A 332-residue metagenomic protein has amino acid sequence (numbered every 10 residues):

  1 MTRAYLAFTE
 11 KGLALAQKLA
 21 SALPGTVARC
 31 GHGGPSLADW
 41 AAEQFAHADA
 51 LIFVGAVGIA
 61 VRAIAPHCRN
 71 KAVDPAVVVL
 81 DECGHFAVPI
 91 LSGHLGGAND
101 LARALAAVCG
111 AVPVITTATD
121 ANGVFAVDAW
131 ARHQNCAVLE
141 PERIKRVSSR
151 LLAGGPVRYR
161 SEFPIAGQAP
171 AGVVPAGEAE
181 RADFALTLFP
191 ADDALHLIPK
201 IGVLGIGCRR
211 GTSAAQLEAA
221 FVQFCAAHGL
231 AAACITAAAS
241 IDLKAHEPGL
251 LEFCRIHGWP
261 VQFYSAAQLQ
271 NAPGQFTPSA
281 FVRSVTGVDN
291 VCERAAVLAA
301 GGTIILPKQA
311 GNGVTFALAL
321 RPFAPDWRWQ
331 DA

Functional and structural regions predicted by a protein language model:
M1-T26, I305, N312, A319 (+1 more regions): N-terminal basic/disordered segments at the start of proteins
G12-K18, G34-S36, Q44-A46, A50-N99 (+4 more regions): Conserved mixed alpha/beta catalytic, RNA-binding, or beta-rich assembly cores of soluble enzyme, regulatory
L23, C109, I256-H257: Short, structured coil segments at secondary-structure junctions
G25-P35: A short beta-strand-loop structural module common to alpha/beta enzyme folds
T26-A28, V173-A176, G302-I305: Short secondary-structure junctions
D39-A46, F184-A185, E293-G301: Conserved phosphate-binding catalytic cores of ATP/NTP-utilizing and phosphoryl-transfer enzymes
I241-A296, A300-I304, K308-V314: C-terminal non-catalytic interaction/assembly regions of soluble proteins
